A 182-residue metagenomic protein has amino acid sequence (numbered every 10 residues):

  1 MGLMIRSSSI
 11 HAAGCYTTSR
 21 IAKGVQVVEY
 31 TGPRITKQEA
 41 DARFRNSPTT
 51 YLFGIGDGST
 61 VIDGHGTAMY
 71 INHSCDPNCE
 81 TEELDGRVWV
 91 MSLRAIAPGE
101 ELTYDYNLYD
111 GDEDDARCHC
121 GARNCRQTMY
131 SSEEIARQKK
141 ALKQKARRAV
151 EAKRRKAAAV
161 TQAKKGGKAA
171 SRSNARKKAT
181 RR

Functional and structural regions predicted by a protein language model:
M1-E82: Catalytic cores of histone-lysine modification enzymes
C75-R182: C-terminal SET catalytic tail plus cysteine-rich post-SET Zn-binding segment of SAM-dependent SET-domain
